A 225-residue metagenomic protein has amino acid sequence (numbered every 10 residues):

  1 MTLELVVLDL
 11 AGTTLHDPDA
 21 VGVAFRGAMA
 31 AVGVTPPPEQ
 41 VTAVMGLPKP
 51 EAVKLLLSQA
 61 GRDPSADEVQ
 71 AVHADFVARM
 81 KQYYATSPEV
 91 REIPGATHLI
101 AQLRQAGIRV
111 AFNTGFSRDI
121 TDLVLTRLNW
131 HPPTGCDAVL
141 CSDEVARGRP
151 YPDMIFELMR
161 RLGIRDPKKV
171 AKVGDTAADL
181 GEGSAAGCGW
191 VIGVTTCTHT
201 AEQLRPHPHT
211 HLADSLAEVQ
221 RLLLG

Functional and structural regions predicted by a protein language model:
M1-A43: Active-site neighborhood of HAD-like aspartate-dependent phosphohydrolases
V23, A31-G61, A66: Alpha-helical substrate-recognition element adjacent to the catalytic core
A30-V32, L56-R62, T97, A101-A111 (+2 more regions): Substrate-recognition/cap helix-loop segment adjacent to the acidic, metal-dependent catalytic center of Asp-based
Q40-M45, E68-Q70, A74, P132-R147: A short, structured active-site edge motif that brings together acidic residues
S58-H98, A106: Metal-dependent phosphoesterase signature
L128-S142, Q203-R221: Structural recognition of alpha->loop->beta junctions
R149-L180: Conserved Lys-Pro-Asp/Glu-containing loop-to-beta segment of HAD-superfamily phosphomonoesterases, centered on
A171-H211: Acidic, Mg2+-coordinating phosphoryl-transfer loop and its flanking beta/alpha structural elements, shared across
